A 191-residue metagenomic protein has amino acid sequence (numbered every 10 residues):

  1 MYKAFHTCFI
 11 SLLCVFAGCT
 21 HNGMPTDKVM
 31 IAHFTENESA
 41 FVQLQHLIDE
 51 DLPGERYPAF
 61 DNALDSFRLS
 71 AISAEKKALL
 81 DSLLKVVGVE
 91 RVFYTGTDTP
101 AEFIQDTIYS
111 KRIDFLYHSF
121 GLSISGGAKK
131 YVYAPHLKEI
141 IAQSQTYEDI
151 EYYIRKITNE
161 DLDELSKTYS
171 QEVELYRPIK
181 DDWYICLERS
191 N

Functional and structural regions predicted by a protein language model:
M1-A17: Sec-dependent bacterial lipoprotein signal peptides
F5, D27, Y169: Residue-level detector of functional hotspots within protein domains
S11-L12, A63, R68, S82 (+2 more regions): Acidic/proline-rich low-complexity IDRs
C19-G96: N-terminal export/targeting and maturation segments
V86-N191: Extracytoplasmic electrostatic interaction patches
